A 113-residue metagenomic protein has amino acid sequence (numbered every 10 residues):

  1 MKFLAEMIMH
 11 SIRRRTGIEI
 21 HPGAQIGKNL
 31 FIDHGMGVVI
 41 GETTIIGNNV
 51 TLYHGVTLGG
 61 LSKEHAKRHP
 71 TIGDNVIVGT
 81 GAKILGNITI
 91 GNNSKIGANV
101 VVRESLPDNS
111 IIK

Functional and structural regions predicted by a protein language model:
M1-T16: Terminal amphipathic alpha-helical/low-complexity segments used for targeting or macromolecular assembly
R13-K113: Structural signal for interior beta-strand "rungs" in well-ordered beta-sheet cores of soluble enzyme domains
